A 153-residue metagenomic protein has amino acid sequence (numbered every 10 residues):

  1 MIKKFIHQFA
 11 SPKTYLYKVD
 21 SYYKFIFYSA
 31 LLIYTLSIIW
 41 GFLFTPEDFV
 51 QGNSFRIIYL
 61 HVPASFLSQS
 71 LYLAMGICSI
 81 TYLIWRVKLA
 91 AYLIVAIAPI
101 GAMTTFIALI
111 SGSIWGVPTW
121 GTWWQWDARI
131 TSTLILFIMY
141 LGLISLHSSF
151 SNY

Functional and structural regions predicted by a protein language model:
I2-P46, G52-N53, I58-W120, Q125-Y153: Hydrophobic cores of alpha-helical transmembrane segments in multi-pass integral membrane proteins
